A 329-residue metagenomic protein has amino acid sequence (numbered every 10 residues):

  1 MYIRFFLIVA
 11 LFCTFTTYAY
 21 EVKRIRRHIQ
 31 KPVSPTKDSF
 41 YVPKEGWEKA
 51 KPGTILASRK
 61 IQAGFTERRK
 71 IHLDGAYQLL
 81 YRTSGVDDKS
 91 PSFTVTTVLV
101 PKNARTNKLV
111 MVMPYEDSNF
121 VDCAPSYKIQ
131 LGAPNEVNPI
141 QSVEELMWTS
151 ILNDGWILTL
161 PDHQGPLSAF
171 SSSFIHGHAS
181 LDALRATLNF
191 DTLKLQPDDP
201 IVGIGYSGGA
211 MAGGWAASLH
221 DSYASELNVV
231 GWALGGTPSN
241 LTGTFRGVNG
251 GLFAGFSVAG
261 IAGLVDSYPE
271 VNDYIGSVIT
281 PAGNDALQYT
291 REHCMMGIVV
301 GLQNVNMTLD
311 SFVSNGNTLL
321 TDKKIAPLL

Functional and structural regions predicted by a protein language model:
M1-A19: Fungal secretory targeting signals
A19-R105: Catalytic-loop region of hydrolases
E45, G235-L328: Accessory cap/linker subdomain of secreted extracellular hydrolases
S90, R105-V110, D154-T159, D198-I201 (+1 more regions): Loop/turn elements at helix/coil->beta-strand transitions in domains of secreted/extracellular proteins
T106-S118, Y127: Short beta-strand element of the alpha/beta-hydrolase
P114, I129-L167: Conserved alpha/beta-hydrolase
F170-T192: Alpha/beta-hydrolase active-site loop
R185-G255: Primarily recognizes the serine-hydrolase "nucleophile elbow" in alpha/beta-hydrolase and SGNH/GDSL folds
